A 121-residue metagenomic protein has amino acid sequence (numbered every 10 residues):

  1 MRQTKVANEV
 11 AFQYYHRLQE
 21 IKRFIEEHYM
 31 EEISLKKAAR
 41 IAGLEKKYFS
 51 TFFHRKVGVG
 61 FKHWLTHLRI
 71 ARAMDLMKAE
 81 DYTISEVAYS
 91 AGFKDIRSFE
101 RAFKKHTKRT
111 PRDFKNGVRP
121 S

Functional and structural regions predicted by a protein language model:
M1-V6, Q13, Q19-S34, F53 (+4 more regions): Basic, amphipathic alpha-helical hairpins
N8, E32-L68, Y82, A88-D113: Basic/polar phosphate-binding segments, predominantly the helix-turn-helix DNA-binding elements of transcriptional
F12-Y15, H67: Short, conserved loop/turn and helix-capping segments at secondary-structure boundaries that abut family-defining
L65-M74, D113-S121: Short, basic, alpha-helical segments at the C-terminal edge of helix-turn-helix-like DNA-binding modules
